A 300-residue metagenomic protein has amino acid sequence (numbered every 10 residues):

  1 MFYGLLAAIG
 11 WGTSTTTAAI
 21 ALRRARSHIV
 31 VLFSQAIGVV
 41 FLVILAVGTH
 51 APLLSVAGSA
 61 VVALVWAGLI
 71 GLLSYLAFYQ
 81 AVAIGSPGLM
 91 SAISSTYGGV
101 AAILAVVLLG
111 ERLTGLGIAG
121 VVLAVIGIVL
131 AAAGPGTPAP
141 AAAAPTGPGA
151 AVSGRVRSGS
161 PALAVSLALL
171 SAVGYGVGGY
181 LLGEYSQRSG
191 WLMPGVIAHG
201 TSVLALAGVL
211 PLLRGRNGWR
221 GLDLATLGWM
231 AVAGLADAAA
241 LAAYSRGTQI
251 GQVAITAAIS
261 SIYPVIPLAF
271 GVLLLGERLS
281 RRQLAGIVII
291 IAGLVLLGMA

Functional and structural regions predicted by a protein language model:
M1-G10, T17-I29, F33-L64, Y75-I84 (+5 more regions): Membrane-interface interhelical linkers
M1-W11, S55-G71, L113-I126, G190-L204 (+1 more regions): Structural signature of hydrophobic alpha-helical transmembrane segments
W11-G12, A67-Y75, Y97, A172-G176 (+4 more regions): Transmembrane alpha-helical core positions of polytopic small-molecule transporters
A21, V30, A81, V107-L113 (+4 more regions): Hydrophobic/aromatic residues within transmembrane alpha-helices of multi-pass small-molecule transporters
A36-L42, I93-V107, T201-A205, A240-L241 (+2 more regions): Alpha-helical transmembrane segments of compact multi-pass small-molecule transporters, enriched in specific families
L42, I103-V106, L116-P135, A143-A151 (+1 more regions): Hydrophobic transmembrane alpha-helices of multi-pass small-molecule transport proteins
L42-L53, A101-L116, V173-Q187, A236-G251 (+1 more regions): Hydrophobic alpha-helical transmembrane segments in multi-pass integral membrane proteins
F78, G99-A119, V129, V209 (+1 more regions): C-terminal transmembrane-helix exit sites in multi-pass transporters
